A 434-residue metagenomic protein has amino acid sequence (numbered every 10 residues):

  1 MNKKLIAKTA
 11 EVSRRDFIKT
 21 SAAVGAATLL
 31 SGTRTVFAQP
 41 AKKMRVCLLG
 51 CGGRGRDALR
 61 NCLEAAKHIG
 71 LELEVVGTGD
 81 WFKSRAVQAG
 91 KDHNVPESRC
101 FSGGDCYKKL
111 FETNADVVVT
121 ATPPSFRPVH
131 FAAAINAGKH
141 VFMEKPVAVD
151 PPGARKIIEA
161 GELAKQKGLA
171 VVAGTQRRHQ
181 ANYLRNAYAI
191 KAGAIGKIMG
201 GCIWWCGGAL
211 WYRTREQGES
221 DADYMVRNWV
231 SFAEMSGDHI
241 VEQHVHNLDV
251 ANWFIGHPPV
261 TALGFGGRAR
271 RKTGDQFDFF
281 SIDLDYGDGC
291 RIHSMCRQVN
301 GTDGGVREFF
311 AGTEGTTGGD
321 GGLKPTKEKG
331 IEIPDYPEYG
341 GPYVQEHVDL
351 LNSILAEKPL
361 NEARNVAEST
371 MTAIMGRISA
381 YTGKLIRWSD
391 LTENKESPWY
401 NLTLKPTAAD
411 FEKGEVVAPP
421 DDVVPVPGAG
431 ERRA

Functional and structural regions predicted by a protein language model:
K4-V24: N-terminal secretory signal peptides and thylakoid transit peptides that target proteins across membranes
S21-H93, R177, A251, V426-A434: N-terminal Rossmann-like dinucleotide-binding module
A22-V24, D57, E242, H246-P259 (+3 more regions): C-terminal helical cap and adjacent loop that interface with cofactors, partners, or active-site loops
G50, R54-A58, K167-A173, R177-G274 (+5 more regions): Predominantly a Rossmann-like dinucleotide-binding segment in NAD(P)-dependent oxidoreductases
R99-G104: Short acidic-hydrophobic, aromatic-tinged amphipathic segments that line or gate anion-handling sites
L110-P128, F142: Rossmann-like NAD(P)-binding element
P128-H179, G193: Beta-strand-loop-alpha-helix segment that lines the small-molecule cofactor/substrate pocket of alpha/beta enzymes
